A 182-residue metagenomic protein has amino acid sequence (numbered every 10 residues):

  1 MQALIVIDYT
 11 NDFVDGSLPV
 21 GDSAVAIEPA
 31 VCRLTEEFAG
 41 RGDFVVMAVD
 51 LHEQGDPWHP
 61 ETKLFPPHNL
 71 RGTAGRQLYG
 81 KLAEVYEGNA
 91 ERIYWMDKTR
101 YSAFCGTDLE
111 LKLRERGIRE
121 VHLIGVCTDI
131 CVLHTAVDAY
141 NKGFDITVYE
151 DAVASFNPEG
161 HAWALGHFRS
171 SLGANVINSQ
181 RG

Functional and structural regions predicted by a protein language model:
M1-A3, C32-R41, P66-G182: Active-site-adjacent betaalpha module
A3-T10: Acidic-leg catalytic submotif of subtilisin-like serine proteases
I7, V49, E150: Active-site flanking residues adjacent to catalytic metal/cofactor-binding acidic residues
T10-G16: Short acidic, Gly/Ser-rich segments with clustered Asp/Glu that frequently serve as metal-coordination loops in enzyme
N11, E53, A154: Short, glycine/acidic-enriched loop or turn micro-motifs at the edges of active sites
S17-A24, K63-N69, T99: Short glycine-enriched, charge-decorated loop/helix-capping segments at active-site entrances that position
S17-F38, G42-D50: A short alpha/beta connector and helix-capping loop motif
V49-L64, R71: A basic- and aromatic-enriched beta-loop-alpha substructure that forms the phosphate/nucleotide- and DNA/RNA-contacting
